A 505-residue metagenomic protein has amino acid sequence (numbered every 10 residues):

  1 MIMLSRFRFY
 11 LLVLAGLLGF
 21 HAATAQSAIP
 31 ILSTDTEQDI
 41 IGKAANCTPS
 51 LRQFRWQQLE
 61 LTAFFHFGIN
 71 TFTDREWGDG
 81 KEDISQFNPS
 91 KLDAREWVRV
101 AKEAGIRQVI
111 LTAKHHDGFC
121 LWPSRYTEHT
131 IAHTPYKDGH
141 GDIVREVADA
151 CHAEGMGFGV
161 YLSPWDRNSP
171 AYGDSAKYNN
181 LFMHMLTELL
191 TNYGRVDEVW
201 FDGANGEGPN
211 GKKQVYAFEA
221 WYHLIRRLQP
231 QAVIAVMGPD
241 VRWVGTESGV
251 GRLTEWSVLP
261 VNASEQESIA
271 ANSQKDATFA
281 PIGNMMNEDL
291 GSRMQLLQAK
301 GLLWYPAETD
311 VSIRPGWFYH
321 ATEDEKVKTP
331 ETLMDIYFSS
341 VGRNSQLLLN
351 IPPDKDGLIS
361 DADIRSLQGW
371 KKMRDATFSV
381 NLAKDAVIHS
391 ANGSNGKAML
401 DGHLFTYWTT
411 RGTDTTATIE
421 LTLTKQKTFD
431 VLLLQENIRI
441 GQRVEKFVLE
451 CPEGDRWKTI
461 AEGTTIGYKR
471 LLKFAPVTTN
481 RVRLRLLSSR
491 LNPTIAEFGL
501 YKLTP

Functional and structural regions predicted by a protein language model:
M1-A28: Bacterial Sec-dependent N-terminal signal peptides
Q26-T413, L421, K425-Q435, Q442 (+5 more regions): Mature catalytic domains of secreted/periplasmic carbohydrate-active enzymes
F447-L449: Short beta-strand elements bearing conserved aromatic residues within extracellular beta-rich modules
P452-G454, L503: Inter-blade boundary loops/turns of WD-repeat beta-propellers
N492-P505: Exposed low-complexity, polar/acidic, P/S/T/G-rich flexible segments that act as propeptides, protease-susceptible
